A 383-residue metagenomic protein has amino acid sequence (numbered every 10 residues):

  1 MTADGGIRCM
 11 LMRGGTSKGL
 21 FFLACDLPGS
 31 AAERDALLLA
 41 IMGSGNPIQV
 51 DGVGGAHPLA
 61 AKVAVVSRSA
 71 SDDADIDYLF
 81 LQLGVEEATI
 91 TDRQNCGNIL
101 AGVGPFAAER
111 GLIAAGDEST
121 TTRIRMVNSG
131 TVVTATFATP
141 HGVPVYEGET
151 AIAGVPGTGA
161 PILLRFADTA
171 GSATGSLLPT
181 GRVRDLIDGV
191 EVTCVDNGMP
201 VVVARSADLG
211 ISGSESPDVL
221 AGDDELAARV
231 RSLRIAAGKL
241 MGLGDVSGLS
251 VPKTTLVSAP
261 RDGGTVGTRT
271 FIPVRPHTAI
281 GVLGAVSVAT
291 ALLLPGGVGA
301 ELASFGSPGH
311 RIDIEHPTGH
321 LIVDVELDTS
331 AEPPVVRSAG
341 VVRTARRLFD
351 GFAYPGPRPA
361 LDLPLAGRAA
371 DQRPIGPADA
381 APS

Functional and structural regions predicted by a protein language model:
M1-S383: A glycine-rich beta-to-alpha transition motif near the start of alpha/beta enzyme domains, typified by
